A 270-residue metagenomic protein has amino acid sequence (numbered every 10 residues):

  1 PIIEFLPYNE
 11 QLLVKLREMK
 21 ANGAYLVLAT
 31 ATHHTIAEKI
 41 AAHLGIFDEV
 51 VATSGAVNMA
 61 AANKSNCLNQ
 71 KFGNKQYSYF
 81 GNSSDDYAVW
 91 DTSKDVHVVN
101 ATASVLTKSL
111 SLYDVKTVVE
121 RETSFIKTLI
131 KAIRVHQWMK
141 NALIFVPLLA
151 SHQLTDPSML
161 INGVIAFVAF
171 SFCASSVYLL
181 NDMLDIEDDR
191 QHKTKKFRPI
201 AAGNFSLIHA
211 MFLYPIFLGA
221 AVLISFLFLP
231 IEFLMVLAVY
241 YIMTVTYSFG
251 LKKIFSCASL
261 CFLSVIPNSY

Functional and structural regions predicted by a protein language model:
E4-L154: C-terminal cap/substrate-recognition subdomain and adjoining C-terminal extension of metal-dependent phosphatase-like
F80, C173-A201: Acidic (Asp/Glu-rich) catalytic motifs at the cytosolic membrane interface
S124-K140, P199-A210, T246-S264: Interhelical loop and helix-boundary elements at the membrane-water interface of polytopic inner-membrane proteins
K127, M139-L143, S158-A169, H209-L213 (+4 more regions): Alpha-helical transmembrane segments of integral membrane proteins
F145, L149, G219-F226, I242-T246 (+1 more regions): Alpha-helical transmembrane segments of multipass membrane proteins
V146, D156-L184, E232-T246: Membrane-embedded alpha-helical segments that form the functional core of polytopic membrane enzymes, especially those
H152-F167, G219, L223-P230, K252: Membrane-interfacial amphipathic/re-entrant helices at transmembrane-helix boundaries
K193-L234: Multi-pass membrane catalytic core of lipid/isoprenoid biosynthesis enzymes
